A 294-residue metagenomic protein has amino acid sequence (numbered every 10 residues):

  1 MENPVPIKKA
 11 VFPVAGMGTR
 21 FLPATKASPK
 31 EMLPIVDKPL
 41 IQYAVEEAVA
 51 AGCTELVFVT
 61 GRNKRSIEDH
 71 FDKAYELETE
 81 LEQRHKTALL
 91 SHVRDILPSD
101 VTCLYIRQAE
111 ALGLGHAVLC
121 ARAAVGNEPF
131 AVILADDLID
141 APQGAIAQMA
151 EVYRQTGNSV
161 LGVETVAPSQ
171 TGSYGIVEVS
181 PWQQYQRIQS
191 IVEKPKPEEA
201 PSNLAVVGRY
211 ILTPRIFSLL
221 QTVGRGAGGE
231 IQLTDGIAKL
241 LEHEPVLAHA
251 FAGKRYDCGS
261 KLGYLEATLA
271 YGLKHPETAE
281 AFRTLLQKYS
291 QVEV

Functional and structural regions predicted by a protein language model:
E2-K86, G144-Q148: N-terminal glycine-rich phosphate-binding loop and ensuing alpha1 helix
K9, T54-L56, T102, P129 (+3 more regions): Residues at the starts of beta-strands that form the adenosine-phosphate
F12, F58, V132, L161-G162 (+1 more regions): Structural beta-sheet core signal
M32, C103-Y105, S159, V246-A248 (+1 more regions): Conserved beta-strand scaffold positions in the cores of enzyme catalytic domains, especially in NTP/NDP-utilizing
L40-Y43, H116-C120, G236: Well-ordered alpha-helical segments embedded in enzymatic catalytic cores
D69, L77-E80, R94-I176, L212-P214 (+1 more regions): Conserved beta-loop-beta/alpha segment of the NTase-like Rossmann-fold superfamily that binds/positions NTPs
S91-T102, S180-W182, K239-L241: Short, conserved catalytic or adaptor-binding loops enriched in Gly and charged residues
A131, A150, R154, P181-T284: Catalytic-core segments of class I nucleotidyltransferases/pyrophosphorylases that form NMP-activated intermediates
